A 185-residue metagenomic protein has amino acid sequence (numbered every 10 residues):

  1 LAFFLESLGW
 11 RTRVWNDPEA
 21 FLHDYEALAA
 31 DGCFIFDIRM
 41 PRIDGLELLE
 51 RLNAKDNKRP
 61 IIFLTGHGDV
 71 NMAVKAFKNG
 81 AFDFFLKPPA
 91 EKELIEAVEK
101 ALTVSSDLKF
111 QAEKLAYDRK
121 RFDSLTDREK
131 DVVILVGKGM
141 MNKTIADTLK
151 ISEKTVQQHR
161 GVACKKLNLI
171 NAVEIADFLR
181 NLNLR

Functional and structural regions predicted by a protein language model:
L1-W15: Two-component/phosphorelay signaling modules centered on CheY-like receiver
V14-C33: Acidic, metal-coordinating helix/loop segments flanking the phosphotransfer/catalytic sites of two-component signaling
N16-D17, D44-E50: Acidic catalytic/metal-coordinating carboxylates
D37, T65: Active-site residues of response regulator receiver
M40: Receiver (REC) domain active-site loop signature in two-component systems and cognate sites in sensor histidine kinases
D69-N71, F85-V98, T144, T148: C-terminal output helix
G161-R185: Basic, Lys/Arg-enriched C-terminal extension of HTH/homeodomain DNA-binding domains
